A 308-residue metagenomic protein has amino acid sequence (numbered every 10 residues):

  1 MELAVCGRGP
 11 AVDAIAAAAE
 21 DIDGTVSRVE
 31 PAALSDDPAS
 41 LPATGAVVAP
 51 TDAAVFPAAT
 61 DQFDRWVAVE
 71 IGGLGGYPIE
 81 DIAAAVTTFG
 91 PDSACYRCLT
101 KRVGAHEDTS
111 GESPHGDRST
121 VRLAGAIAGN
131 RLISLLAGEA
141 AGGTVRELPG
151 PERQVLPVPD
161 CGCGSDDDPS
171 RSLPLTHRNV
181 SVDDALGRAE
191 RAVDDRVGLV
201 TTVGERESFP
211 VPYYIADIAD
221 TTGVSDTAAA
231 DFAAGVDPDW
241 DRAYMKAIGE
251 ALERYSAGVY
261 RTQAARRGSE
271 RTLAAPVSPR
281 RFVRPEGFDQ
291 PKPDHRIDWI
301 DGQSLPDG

Functional and structural regions predicted by a protein language model:
M1-A17, V29-A39, G45-P57, D61-G308: Helix-coil modules at protein/domain termini and other flexible surface or pore-lining loops, especially C-terminal
A18-V26: Short helix-loop-beta junction
